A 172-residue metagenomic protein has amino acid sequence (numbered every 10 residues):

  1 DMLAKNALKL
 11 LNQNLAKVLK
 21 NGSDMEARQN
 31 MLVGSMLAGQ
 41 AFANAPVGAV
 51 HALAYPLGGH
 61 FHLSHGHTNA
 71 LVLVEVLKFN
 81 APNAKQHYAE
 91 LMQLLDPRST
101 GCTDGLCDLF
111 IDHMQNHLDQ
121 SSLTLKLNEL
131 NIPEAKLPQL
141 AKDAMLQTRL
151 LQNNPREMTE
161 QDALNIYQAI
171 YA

Functional and structural regions predicted by a protein language model:
D1-A45, P155, Q161: Carboxylate- and glycine-rich phosphate/diphosphate-binding segment that chelates Mg2+/Mn2+
A4, M31-G39, L73, M114 (+3 more regions): Short alpha-helical scaffolding segments that buttress acidic/His motifs in well-ordered protein cores
A4, R28-M31, Y88, C107 (+2 more regions): Hydrophobic packing residues in well-ordered alpha-helices of helical domains and bundles
L8-L11, V50, N69-A70, Y88 (+2 more regions): A general structural signal for well-ordered alpha-helical segments in protein cores
L11-N14, G34-G39, L53, L57 (+2 more regions): Buried hydrophobic packing segments
M36-N69, T148-N153: Glycine-rich phosphate/pyrophosphate-binding beta-alpha loops
H60-K136: Gly/Pro-rich interdomain helix-loop hinge
E134-A172: Short, amphipathic C-terminal "tail helix"
